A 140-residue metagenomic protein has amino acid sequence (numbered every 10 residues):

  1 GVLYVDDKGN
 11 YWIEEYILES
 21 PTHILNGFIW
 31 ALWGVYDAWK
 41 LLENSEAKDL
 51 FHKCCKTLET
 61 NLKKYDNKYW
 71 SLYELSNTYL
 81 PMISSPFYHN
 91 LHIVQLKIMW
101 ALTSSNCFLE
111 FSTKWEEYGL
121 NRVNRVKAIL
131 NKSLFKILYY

Functional and structural regions predicted by a protein language model:
G1-D6, S45-W70, E110-K127: Long, well-ordered core segments of solenoidal/helical folds
G1-E59: Eukaryote-skewed repeat-based solenoidal scaffolds used as protein-protein interaction platforms, primarily
Y4-N26, N67-L91, L130-Y140: Carbohydrate-binding/catalytic loop surfaces
L18, Y36, S76-Y79, N106 (+1 more regions): A generic structural signal for solvent-exposed, polar alpha-helical segments
H23-W39, S84-A101: Well-ordered alpha-helical segments within folded domains of soluble proteins
E46, L50, L80-L91, S104-C107: Short amphipathic alpha-helical interaction segments
N90-Y140: C-terminal appended segment following the main domain
